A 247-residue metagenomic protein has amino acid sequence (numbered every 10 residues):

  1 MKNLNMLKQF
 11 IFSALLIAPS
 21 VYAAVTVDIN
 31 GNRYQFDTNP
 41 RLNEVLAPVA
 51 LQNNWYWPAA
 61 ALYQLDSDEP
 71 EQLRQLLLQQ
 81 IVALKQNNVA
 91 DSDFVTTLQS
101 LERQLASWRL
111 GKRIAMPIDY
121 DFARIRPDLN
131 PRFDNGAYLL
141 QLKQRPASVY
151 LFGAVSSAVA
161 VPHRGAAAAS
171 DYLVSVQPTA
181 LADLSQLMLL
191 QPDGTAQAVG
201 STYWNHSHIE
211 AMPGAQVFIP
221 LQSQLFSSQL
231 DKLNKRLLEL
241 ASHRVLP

Functional and structural regions predicted by a protein language model:
K2, Y22-P247: Ser/Thr/Pro/Gly-biased, low-complexity, turn-/loop-rich segments that often occur immediately after N-terminal
K2-I11: Bacterial N-terminal signal peptides that target proteins for export
A18-S20: N-terminal signal peptide c-region/cleavage motif recognized by signal peptidases
